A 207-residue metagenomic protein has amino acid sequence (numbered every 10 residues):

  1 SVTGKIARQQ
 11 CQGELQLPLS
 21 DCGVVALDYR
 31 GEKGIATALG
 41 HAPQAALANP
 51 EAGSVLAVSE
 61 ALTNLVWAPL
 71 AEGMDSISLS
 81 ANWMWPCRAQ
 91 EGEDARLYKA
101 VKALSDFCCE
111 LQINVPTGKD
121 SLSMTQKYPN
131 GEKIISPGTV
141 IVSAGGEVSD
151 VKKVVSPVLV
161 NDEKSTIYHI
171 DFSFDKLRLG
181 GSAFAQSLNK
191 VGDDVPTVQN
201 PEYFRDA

Functional and structural regions predicted by a protein language model:
S1-A207: Glycine/proline-enriched, intrinsically flexible loops and inter-domain linkers
